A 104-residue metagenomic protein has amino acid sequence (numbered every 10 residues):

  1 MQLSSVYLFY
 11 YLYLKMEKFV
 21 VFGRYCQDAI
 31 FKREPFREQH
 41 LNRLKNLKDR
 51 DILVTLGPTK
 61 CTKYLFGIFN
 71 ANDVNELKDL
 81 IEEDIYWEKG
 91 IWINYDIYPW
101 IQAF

Functional and structural regions predicted by a protein language model:
M1-K15: Short, Lys/Arg-enriched N-terminal segments with co-localized hydrophobic residues within the first ~10-30 amino acids
M16-F104: Conserved, structured core segments of small domains
